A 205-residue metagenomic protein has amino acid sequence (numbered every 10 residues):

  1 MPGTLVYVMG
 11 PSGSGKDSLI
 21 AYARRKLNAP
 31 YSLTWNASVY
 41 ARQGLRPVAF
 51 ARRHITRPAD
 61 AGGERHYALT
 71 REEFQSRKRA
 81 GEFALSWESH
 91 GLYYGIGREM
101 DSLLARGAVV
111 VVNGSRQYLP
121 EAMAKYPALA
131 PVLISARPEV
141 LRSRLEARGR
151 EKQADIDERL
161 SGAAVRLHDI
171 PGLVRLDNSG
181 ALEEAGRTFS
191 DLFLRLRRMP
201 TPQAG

Functional and structural regions predicted by a protein language model:
L5-Y7: Short hydrophobic/aromatic beta-strand immediately N-terminal to the Walker A/P-loop
M9-P11: P-loop (Walker A) phosphate-binding loop of NTP-binding proteins
S14: ATP-binding Walker
D17: Walker A/P-loop
R25-F50: Post-Walker A helix-loop "phosphate-sensing" segment adjacent to the P-loop in P-loop NTPases
R42-V110, R116: ATP-dependent small-molecule kinase phosphotransfer cores that center on conserved nucleotide phosphate-binding segments
V110-S115, A124-R148, A163, L176: Conserved phosphate-donor/acceptor-positioning beta-strand/loop module used by diverse small-molecule
A147-G205: Small-molecule kinase domains that catalyze NTP-dependent phosphoryl transfer to phosphate-bearing small molecules
